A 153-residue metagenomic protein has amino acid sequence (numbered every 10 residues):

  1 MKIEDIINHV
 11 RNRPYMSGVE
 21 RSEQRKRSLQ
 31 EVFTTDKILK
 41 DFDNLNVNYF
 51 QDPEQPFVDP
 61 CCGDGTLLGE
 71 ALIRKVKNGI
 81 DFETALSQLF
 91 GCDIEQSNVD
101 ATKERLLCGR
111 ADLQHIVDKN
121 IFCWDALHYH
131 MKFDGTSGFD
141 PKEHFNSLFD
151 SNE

Functional and structural regions predicted by a protein language model:
M1-E153: SAM-dependent methyltransferase catalytic region
